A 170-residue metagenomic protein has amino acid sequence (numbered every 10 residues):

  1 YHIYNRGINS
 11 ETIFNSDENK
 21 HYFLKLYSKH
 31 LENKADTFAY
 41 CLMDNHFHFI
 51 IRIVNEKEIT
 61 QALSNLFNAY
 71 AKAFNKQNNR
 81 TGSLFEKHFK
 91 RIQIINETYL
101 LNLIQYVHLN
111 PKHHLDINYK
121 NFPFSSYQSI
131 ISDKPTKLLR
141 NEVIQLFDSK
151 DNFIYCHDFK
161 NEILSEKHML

Functional and structural regions predicted by a protein language model:
Y1-M43, I53-L170: Short Pro-Cys-Gly-centered "Cys-loop" motif that presents a nucleophilic cysteine in a tight turn
H48: Conserved G/P- and acidic residue-centered "switch" motifs that form tight phosphate/ATP-binding loops in soluble
